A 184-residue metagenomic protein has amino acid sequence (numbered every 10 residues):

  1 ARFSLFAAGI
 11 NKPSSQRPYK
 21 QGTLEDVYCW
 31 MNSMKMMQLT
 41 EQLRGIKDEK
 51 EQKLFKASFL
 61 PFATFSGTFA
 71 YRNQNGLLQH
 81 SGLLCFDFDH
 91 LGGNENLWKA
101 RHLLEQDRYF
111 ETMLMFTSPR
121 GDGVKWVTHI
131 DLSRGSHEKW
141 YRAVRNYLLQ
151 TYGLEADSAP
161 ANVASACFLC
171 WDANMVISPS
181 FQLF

Functional and structural regions predicted by a protein language model:
A1-D122, I130-E138: Signature for HUH/AEP ssDNA processing cores
A8-S15, L132, T151-F184: Catalytic "initiation/cleavage/transfer" segments centered on a nucleophilic residue and adjacent nucleic-acid-engaging
V27-M31, A63, L148, F168 (+1 more regions): Generic hydrophobic, helix-prone segments enriched in Leu/Val/Ile
L83-C85, V127, A166-F168: Conserved hydrophobic/aromatic beta-strand scaffold that supports enzyme active sites
N96-L103, T128-L154, M175-F184: Helical (often loop-to-helix) elements that flank the catalytic cores of nucleotide-handling enzymes
T117-V124, A161-A166: Short Gly/Ser/Thr- and Asp/Glu-enriched loop/turn motifs at secondary-structure junctions
